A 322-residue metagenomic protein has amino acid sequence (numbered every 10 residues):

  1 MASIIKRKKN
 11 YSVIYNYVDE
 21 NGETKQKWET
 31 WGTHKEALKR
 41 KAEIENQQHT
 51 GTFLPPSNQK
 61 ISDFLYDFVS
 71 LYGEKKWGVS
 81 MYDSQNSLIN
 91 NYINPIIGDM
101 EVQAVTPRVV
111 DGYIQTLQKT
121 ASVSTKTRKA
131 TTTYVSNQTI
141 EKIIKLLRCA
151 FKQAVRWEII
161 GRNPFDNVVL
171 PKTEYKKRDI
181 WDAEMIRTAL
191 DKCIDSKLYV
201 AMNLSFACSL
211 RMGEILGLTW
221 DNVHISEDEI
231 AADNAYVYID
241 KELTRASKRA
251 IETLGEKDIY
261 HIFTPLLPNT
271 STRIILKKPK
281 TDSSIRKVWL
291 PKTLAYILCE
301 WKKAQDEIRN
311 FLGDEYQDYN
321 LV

Functional and structural regions predicted by a protein language model:
A2-N58, P279-T281: Short, surface-exposed polybasic/aromatic micro-patch for ligand or macromolecular engagement
S3, Y17, T33, S70-I159 (+1 more regions): N-terminal core-binding DNA-recognition domain of tyrosine site-specific recombinases/integrases
R7-I14, E184-M185, L218-K303: Conserved tyrosine-mediated DNA breakage-rejoining catalytic core shared by Y-recombinases
K39-E43, D63, D67, S87-N91 (+6 more regions): Generic recognition of well-ordered alpha-helical segments within structured catalytic/regulatory domains
L54-L71: Short, charged, surface-exposed hinge/linker loops at domain edges that act as mobile lids or interdomain connectors
K60-F64, E101, T219: Short, structural beta-strand-to-alpha-helix junction motif
L65, I93, V110, L147-A150 (+6 more regions): Conserved hydrophobic/aromatic pocket- or pore-lining residues that grip, position, or stack substrates in active sites
V123-K126, A130-N137, E141-I143, R156 (+5 more regions): Basic, Lys/Arg- and aromatic-enriched nucleic-acid-binding interface segment
